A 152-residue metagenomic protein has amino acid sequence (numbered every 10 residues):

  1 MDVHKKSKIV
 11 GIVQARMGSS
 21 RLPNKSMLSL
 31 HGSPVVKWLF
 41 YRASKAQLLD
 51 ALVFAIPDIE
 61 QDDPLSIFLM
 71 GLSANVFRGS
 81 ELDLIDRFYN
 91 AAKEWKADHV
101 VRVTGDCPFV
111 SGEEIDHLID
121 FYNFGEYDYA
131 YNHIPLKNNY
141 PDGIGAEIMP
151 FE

Functional and structural regions predicted by a protein language model:
M1-L22: N-terminal nucleotide-binding beta1-loop-alpha1 segment
K8-V13, V36, A51-F54: Hydrophobic targeting segments
I9-V10, D50, D98, D128: Conserved acidic residues
S20-N24, N138-P141: A short acidic, helix-capping loop that chelates divalent metal ions and anchors anionic groups
K25-L30: Short glycine-enriched, charge-decorated loop/helix-capping segments at active-site entrances that position
V35-L52, L65, G71-L72: A short, N-terminal amphipathic alpha-helix
D58-F124: Short phosphate-binding loop-to-helix
V110-E152: Conserved core of the sugar-phosphate nucleotidyltransferase
